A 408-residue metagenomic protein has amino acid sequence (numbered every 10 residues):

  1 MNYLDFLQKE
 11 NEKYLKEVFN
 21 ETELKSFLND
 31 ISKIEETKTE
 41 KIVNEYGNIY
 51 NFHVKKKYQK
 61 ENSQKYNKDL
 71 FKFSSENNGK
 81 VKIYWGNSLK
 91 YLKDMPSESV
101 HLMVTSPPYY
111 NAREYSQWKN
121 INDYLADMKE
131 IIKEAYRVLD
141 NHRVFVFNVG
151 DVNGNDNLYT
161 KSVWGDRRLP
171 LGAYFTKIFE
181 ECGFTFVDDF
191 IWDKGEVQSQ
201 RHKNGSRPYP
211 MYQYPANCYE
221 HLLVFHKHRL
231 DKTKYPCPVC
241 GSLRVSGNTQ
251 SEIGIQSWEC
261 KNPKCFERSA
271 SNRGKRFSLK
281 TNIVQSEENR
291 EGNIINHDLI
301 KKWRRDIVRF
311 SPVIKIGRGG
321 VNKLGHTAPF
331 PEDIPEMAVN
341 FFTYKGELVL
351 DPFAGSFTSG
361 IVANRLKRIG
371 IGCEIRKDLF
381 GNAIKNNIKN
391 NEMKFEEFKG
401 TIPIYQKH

Functional and structural regions predicted by a protein language model:
M1-S63, K68-N382: Core catalytic lobe of class I
D69-N78, A383-T401: Short, conserved SAM-binding/catalytic segment of Class I S-adenosyl-L-methionine-dependent methyltransferases
G86-K90, T401-H408: Conserved SAM/SAH-binding loop
